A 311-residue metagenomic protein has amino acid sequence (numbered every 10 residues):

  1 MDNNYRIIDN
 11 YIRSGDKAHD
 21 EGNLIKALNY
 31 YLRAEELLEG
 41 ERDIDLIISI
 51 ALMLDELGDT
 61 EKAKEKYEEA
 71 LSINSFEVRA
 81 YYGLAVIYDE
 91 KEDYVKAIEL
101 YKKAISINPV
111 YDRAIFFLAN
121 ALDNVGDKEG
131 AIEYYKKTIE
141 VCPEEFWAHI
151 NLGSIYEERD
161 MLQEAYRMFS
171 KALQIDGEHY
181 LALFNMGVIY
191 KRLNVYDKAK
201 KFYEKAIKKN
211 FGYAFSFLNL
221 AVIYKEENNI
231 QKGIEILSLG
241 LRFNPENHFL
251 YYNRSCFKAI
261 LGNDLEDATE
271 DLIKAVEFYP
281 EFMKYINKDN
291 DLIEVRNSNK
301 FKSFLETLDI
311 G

Functional and structural regions predicted by a protein language model:
M1-N10, S14, E277-G311: Terminal, low-structured helical/coil segments at or just beyond the last alpha-helical repeat
N3, L37-E39, I73, I107 (+5 more regions): Structural marker of alpha-solenoid helical repeat scaffolds
I8, E41-D45, V78-R79, D112-R113 (+5 more regions): Helix-start (N-cap) detector for alpha-helical repeat units in TPR-like alpha-solenoids, especially tetratricopeptide
R13, S49, G83, F117 (+5 more regions): Canonical tetratricopeptide repeat
H19, D55, Y82-A85, D89 (+9 more regions): Position-specific recognition of the canonical hydrophobic site in helix A of tetratricopeptide repeat
G22-L32, D55-E69, K91-K103, N124-K137 (+4 more regions): Structural signature of tandem alpha-helical TPR/SEL1-like repeats, specifically the intra-repeat loop/turn
I150-Y251: Eukaryotic tandem repeat interaction scaffolds
G212-A221, K225-R296: Alpha-helical protein-protein interaction modules
